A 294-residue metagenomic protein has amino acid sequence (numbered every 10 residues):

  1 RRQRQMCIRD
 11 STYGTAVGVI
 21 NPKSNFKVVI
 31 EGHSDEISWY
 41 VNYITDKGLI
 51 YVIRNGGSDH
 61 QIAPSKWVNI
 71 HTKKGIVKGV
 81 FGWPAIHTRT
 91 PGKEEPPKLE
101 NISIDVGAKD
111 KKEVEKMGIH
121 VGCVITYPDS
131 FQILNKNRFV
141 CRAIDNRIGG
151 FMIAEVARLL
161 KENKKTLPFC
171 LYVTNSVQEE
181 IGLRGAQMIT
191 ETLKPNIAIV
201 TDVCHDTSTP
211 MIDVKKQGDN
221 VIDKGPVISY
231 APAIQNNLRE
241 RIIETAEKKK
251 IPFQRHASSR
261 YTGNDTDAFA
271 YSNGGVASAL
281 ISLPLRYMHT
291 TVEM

Functional and structural regions predicted by a protein language model:
R2-Q5, R9-M294: N-terminal hydrophobic/helix-forming segments and targeting peptides
